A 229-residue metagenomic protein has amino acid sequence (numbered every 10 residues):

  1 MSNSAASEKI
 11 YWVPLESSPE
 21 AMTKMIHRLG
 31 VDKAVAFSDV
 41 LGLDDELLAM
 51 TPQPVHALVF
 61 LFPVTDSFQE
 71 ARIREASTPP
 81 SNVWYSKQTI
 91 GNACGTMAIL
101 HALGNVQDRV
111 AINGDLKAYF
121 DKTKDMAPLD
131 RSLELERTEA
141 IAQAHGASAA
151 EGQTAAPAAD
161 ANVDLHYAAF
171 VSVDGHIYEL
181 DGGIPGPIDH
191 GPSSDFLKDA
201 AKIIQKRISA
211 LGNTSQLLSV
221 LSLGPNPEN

Functional and structural regions predicted by a protein language model:
M1-N229: Cysteine-dependent deubiquitinase/ubiquitin-like isopeptidase catalytic cores across multiple families
